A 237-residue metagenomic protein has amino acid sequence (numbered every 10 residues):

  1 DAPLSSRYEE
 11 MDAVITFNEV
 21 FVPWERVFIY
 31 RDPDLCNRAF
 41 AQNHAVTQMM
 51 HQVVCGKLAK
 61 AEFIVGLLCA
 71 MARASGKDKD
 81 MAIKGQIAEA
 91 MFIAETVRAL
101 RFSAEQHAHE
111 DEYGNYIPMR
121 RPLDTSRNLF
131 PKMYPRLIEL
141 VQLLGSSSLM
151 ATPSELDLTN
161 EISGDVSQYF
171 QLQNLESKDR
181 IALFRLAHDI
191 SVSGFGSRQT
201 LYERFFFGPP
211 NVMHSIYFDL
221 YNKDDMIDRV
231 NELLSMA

Functional and structural regions predicted by a protein language model:
A2-A94: Glycine-rich beta->alpha junctions and the first turn(s) of the following alpha-helix
A2-L4, Y113-M119: Short helix/strand-bridging catalytic loops that position acidic/His residues to coordinate divalent metals and engage
Q42-Q48, Q106-N115: Short acidic (Asp/Glu) and glycine-rich catalytic loops that position anionic groups and cofactors
K84-A88, Y116-D124: Short, charged, amphipathic alpha-helical segments
A88-E110, L129, R136, Q142: Loop-to-helix element that buttresses phosphate recognition and phosphoryl-transfer chemistry
R121-A237: Alpha-helix capping/hinge segments and adjacent helical runs
